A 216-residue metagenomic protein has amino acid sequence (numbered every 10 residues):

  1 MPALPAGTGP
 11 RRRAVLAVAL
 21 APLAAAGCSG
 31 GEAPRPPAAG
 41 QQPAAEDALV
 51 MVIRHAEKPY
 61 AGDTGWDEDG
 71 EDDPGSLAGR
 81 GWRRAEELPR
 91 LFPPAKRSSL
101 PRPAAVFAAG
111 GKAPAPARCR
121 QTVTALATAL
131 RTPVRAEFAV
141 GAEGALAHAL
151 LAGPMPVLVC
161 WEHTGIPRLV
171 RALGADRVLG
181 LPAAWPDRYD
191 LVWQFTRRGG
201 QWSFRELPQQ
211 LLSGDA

Functional and structural regions predicted by a protein language model:
M1-P10, A17-A25: N-terminal secretory signal peptides
A6-T8, R13, Q42-E46: Short, surface-exposed loop and linker segments with low hydrophobicity and enrichment for Pro/Ser/Thr
R13-A14, P36: Positively charged, low-complexity intrinsically disordered regions
L16-V18, P59-Y60: Intrinsically disordered, low-complexity segments enriched in polar/charged small residues
S29-G31: Bacterial signal peptide processing site
R35-P154, G165-A216: Active-site-proximal alpha-helix that buttresses catalytic centers in soluble enzyme cores
P156-L158: Acidic/histidine-rich alpha-helical segments that form the ligand environment of transition-metal centers
C160-E162: Short beta-strand segments
